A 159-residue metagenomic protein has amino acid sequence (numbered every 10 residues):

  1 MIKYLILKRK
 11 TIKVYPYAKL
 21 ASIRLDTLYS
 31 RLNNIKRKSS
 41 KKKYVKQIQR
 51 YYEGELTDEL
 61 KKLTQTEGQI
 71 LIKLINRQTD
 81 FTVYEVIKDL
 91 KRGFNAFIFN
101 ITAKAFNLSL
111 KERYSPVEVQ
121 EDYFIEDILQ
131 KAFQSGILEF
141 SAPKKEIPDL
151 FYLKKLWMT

Functional and structural regions predicted by a protein language model:
M1, A18, L25, K41 (+4 more regions): N-proximal short alpha-helices
M1-Y44, Q49-Y52: Early exported N-terminus immediately downstream of N-terminal targeting peptides
K10-K13, Y17, V45, L60 (+3 more regions): Generic alpha-helical structural element
Y17, N34-K38, Q65, K111 (+1 more regions): Intrinsically disordered or highly flexible coil/loop and linker segments, enriched in small and charged/polar residues
S22, D26, T66-Q69, Y84 (+2 more regions): Non-catalytic, well-ordered alpha-helical scaffold segments
D26, R50, G54-K61, N100 (+2 more regions): A broad, structural surface signal
I35-K88, R92: Surface-exposed, polar helix/loop patches in the mature regions of secreted/periplasmic/lumenal proteins that form
N76-M158: Amphipathic, charged alpha-helical segments and their helix-to-coil junctions in extracytoplasmic/peripheral assemblies
